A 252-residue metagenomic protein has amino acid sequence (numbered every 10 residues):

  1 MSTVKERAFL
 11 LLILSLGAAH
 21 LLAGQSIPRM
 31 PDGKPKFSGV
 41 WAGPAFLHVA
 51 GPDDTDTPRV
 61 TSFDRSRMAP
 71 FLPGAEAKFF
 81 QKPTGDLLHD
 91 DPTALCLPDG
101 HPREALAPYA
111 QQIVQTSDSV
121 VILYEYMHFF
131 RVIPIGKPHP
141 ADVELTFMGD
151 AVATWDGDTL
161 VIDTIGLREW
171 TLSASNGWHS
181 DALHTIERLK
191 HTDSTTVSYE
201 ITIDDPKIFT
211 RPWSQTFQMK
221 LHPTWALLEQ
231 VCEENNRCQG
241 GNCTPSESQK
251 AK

Functional and structural regions predicted by a protein language model:
M1-E6: N-terminal secretory signal peptides that target proteins for export/translocation
F9-H20: Bacterial N-terminal signal peptides
L22-K252: PEST-like low-complexity, intrinsically disordered acidic/proline/serine-rich tracts that flank trafficking/processing
